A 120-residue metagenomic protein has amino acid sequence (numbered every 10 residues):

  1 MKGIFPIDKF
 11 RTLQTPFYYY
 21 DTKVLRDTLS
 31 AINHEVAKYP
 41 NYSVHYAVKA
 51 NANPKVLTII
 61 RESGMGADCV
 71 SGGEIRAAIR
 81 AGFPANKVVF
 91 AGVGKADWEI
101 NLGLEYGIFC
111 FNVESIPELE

Functional and structural regions predicted by a protein language model:
M1-C110, I116-E120: A charged N-terminal "starter" segment
